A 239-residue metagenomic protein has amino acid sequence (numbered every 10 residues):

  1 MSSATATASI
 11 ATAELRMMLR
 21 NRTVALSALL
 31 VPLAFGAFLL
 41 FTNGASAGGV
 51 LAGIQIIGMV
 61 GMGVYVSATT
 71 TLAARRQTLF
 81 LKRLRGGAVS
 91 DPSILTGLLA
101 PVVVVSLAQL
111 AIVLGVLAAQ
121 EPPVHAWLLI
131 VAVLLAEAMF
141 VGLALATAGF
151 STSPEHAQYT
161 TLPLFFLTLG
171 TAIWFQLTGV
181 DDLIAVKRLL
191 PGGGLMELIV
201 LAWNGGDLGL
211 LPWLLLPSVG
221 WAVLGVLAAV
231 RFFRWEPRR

Functional and structural regions predicted by a protein language model:
M1-V31, R239: Aromatic- and glycine-rich beta-strand/loop motifs that create alpha-glucan
T5-S9, Q176-L215: Short hydrophobic, aromatic-rich alpha-helical segments embedded in or entering the lipid bilayer of multi-pass
A34, F38, V64-A68, I112 (+2 more regions): Hydrophobic/aromatic residues in alpha-helical transmembrane segments
A37-A45, A148-G192: Transmembrane helix segments
L39-L40, V64, W127, V131 (+1 more regions): Alpha-helical transmembrane segments of multi-pass membrane transporters/translocases
A52-A74: Long, hydrophobic alpha-helical segments
T71-V103: Helix-loop-helix units of permease transmembrane domains in multi-pass membrane transporters, especially ABC
D91-P92, T96-T161, T171, G209-L215 (+2 more regions): Alpha-helical transmembrane segments and their short interhelical loops
